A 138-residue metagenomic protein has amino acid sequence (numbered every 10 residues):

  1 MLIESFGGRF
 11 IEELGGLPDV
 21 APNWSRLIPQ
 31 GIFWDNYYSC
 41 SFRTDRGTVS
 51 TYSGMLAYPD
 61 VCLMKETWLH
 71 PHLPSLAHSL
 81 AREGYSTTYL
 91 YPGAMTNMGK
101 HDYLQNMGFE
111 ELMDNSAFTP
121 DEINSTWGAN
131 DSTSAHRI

Functional and structural regions predicted by a protein language model:
M1-I138: Soluble catalytic regions of membrane-associated enzymes that act on cell-envelope and secretory-pathway components
